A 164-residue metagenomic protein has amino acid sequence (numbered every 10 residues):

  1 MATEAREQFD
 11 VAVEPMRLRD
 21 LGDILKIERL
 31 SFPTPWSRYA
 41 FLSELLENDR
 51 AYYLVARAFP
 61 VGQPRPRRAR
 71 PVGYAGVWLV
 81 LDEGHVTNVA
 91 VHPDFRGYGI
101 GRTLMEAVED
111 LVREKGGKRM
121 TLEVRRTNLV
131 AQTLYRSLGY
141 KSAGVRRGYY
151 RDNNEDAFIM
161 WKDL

Functional and structural regions predicted by a protein language model:
A2, R6, R17, Y53 (+4 more regions): C-terminal "cap" of GNAT-fold acetyltransferases
A2-E7, P15-Y98, M105-K115, D163-L164: Acetyl-CoA-dependent GNAT
V13, G97, E123-V124, S142: Conserved SAM-binding loop
D23, T133-L134: Well-formed, non-transmembrane alpha-helical positions, independent of function
F41-L42, V145-R147: Short beta-alpha junctions and helix-cap segments that line functional grooves
F95-R96, I100, A107, R136-L138 (+2 more regions): ABC family nucleotide-binding domain
